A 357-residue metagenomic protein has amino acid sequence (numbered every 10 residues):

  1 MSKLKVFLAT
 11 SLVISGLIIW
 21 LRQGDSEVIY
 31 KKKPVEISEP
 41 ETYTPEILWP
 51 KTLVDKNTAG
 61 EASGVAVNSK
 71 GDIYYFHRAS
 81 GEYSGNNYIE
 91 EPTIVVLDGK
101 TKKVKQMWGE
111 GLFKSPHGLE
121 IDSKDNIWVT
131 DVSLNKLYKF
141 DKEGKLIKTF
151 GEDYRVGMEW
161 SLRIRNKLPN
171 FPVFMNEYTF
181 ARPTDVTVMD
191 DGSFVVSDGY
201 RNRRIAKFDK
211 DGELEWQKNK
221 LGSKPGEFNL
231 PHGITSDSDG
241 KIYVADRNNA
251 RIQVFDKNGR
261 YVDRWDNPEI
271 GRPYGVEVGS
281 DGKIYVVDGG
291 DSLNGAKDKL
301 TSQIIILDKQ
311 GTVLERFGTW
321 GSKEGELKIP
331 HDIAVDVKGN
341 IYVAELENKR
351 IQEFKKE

Functional and structural regions predicted by a protein language model:
K5-A9, G16-E357: Eukaryotic scaffold repeat domains enriched in small/polar residues
